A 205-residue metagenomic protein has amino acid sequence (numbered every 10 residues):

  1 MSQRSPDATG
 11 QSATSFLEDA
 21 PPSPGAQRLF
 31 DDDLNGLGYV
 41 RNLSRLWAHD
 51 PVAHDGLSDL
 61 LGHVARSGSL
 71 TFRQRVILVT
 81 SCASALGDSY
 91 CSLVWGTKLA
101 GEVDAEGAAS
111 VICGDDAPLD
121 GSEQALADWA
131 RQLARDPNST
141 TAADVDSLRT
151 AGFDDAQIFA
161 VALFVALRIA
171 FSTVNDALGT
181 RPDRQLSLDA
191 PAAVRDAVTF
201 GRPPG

Functional and structural regions predicted by a protein language model:
M1-G205: Hydrophobic alpha-helical segments
